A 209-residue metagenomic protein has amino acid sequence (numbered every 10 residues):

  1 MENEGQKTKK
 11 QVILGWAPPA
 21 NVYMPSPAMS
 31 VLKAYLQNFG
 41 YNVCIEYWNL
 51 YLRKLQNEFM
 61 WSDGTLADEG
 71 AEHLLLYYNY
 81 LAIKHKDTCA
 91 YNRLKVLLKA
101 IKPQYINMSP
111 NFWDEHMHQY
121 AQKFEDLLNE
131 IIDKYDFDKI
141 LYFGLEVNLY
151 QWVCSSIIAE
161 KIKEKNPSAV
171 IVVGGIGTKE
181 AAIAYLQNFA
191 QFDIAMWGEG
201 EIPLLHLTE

Functional and structural regions predicted by a protein language model:
E2-N3, N38: N-terminal glutamine amidotransferase
N3-W16, A20-M24, Q56-G64: Accessory recognition modules or surfaces
Q11, P19-V22, P27-G40, C44-L52 (+1 more regions): Glycine-rich beta-alpha loop elements in corrinoid/cobalamin-binding modules across cobalamin-dependent enzymes
C44-N129: Conserved N-terminal ligand/cofactor-binding loop architecture of enzyme catalytic domains
